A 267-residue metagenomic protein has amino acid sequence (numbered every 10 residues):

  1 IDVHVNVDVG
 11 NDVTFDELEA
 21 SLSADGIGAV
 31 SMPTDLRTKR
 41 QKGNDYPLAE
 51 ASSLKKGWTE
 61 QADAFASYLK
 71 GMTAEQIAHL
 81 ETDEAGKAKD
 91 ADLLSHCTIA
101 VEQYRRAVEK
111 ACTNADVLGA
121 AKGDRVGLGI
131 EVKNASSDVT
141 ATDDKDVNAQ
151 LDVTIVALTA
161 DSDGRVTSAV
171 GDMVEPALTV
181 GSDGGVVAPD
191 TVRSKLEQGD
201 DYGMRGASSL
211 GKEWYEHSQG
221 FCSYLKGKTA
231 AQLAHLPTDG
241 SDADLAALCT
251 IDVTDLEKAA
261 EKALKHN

Functional and structural regions predicted by a protein language model:
D2-D124, G129-N267: Active-site- and interface-proximal helix/loop "cap" or "latch" segments in soluble metabolic and energy-transducing
